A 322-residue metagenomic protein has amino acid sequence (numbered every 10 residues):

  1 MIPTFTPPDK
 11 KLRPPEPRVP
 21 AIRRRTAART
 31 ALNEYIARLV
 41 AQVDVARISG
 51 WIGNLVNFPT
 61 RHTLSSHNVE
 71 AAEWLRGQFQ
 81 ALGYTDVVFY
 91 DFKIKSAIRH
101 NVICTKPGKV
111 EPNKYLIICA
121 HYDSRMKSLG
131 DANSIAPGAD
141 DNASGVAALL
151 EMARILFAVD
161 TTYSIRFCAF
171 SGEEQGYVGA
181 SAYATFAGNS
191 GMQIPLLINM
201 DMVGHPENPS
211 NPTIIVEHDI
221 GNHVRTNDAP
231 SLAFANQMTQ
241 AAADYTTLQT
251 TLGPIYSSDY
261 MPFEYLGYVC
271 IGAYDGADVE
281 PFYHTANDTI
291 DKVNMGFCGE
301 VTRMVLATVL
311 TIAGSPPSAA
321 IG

Functional and structural regions predicted by a protein language model:
F5-S66: N-terminal hydrophobic or amphipathic helices/low-complexity stretches enriched in small/hydrophobic/Pro/Gly
E34-V43, V56-H67, V88-F92, D131-N142 (+5 more regions): Second-shell loop/turn segments in exported
Y35-R38, R47-N54, S66, E70-A81 (+8 more regions): Extracytoplasmic/secreted proteins, especially bacterial periplasmic and envelope-associated proteins
R47-V56, V87-Y90, N101-T105, Y115-A120 (+8 more regions): Structural recognition of the beta-strand scaffold that forms the well-ordered cores of secreted hydrolase catalytic
G50-P107: A non-catalytic alpha/beta surface segment that caps or lines the substrate-entry region of metallo-dependent hydrolase
H67, A72, S96-R99, P112-N113 (+5 more regions): Extracytoplasmic/secreted cell-surface and envelope-processing proteins
I98, A132-N227: Acidic/histidine-rich catalytic neighborhood of metal-dependent amide-processing enzymes
V203-I321: Active-site-adjacent substrate-binding region of metalloamidase/peptidase-like peptide-processing proteins
